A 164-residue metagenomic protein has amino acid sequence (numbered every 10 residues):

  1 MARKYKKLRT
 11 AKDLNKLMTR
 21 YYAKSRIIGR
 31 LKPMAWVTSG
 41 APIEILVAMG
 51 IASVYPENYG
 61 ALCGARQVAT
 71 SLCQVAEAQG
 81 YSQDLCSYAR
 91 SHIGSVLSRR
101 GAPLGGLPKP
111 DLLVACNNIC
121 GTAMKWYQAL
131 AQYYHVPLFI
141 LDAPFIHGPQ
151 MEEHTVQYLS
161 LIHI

Functional and structural regions predicted by a protein language model:
A2-S160: Trp/Phe/Arg-rich N-terminal binding region typifying the photolyase-homology
I162-I164: Conserved small/polar residues in nucleotide/adenosyl-binding loops
